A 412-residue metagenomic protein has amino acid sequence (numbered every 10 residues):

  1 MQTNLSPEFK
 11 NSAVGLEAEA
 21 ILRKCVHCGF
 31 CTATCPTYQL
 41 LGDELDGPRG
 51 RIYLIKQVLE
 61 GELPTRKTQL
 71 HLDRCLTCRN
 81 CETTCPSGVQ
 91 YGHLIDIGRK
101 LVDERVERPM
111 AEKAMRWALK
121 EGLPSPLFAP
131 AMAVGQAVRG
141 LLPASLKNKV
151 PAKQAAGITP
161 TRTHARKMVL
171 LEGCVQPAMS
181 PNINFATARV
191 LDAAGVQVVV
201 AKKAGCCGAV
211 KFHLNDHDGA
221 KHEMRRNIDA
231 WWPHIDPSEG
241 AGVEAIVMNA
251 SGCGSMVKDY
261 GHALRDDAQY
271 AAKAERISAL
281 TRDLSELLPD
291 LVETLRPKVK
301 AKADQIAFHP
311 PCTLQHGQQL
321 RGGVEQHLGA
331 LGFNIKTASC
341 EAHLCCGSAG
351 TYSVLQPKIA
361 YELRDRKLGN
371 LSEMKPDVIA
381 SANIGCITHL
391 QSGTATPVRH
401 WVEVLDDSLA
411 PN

Functional and structural regions predicted by a protein language model:
M1-C28: Generic N-terminal leader/targeting and pre-domain segments
M1-N11, T37-L70, G88-R116, R399-V404: Non-heme iron-sulfur electron-transfer modules
V14-G15, Y91-N412: Iron-sulfur cluster-binding electron-transfer modules in prokaryotic oxidoreductases
E19-Y38, T68-V89, H343: Cysteine-centered iron-sulfur cluster-binding motifs in ferredoxin-type domains/subunits of redox enzymes
K24, R51, H71-R74, K167 (+2 more regions): Residue-level recognition of specific faces of alpha-helices
C28, L45-R51, T65-T68, R74-C78 (+8 more regions): Generic structural signal for well-ordered secondary structure
G29-A33, D43-P48, V198-V200: N-terminal glycine-rich anion-binding loops that anchor highly charged ligand groups
E60, N80, T84, N215: Short His/Asp/Glu-rich catalytic/ion-coordination signatures at enzyme active sites or charged loops
